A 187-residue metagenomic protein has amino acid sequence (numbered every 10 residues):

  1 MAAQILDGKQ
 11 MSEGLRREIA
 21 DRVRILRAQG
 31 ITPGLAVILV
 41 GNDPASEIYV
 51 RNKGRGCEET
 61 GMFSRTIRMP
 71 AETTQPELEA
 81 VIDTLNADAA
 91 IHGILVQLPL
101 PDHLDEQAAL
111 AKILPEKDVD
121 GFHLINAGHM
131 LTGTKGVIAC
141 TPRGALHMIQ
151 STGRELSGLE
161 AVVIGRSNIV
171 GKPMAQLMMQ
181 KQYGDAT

Functional and structural regions predicted by a protein language model:
M1-I31: Positively charged, low-complexity intrinsically disordered leader regions
I25-L35, G41-E59: N-terminal glycine-rich anion-binding loops that anchor highly charged ligand groups
L35, C57-A71, G184-T187: Short beta-strand elements in bilobed, periplasmic/extracellular small-molecule ligand-binding domains
V40-G54, G136-T187: Glycine-rich phosphate/diphosphate-binding loop of Rossmann-like nucleotide-binding domains
V40-N42, M69-A71, P99-P101, A127: Short, ordered loop/turn segments at secondary-structure junctions
E59-G61, T84-N86, I113-E116: Non-catalytic terminal and connector segments of soluble metabolic enzymes
E77-A89: Short, well-structured alpha-helical segments in soluble
H92-A161: Anion-binding alpha/beta catalytic cores of soluble intermediary-metabolism enzymes, centered on
